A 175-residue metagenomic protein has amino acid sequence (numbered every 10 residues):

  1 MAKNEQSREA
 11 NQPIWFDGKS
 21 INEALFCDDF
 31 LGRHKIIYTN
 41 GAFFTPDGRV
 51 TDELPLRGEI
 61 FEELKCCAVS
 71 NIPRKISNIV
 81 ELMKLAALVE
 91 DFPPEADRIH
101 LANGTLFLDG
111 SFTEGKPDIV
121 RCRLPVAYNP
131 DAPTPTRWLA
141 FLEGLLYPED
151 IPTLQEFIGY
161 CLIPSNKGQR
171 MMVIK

Functional and structural regions predicted by a protein language model:
M1, M83, M171-M172: Detector for methionine-enriched segments
M1-A10, A42-I72: Short, small/acidic-rich helices and loops at N termini and domain boundaries of DNA replication/processing enzymes
N11, W15-I21, L25, V69-L106: Extended, Lys/Arg-enriched charged tracts that mediate electrostatic binding to polyanionic substrates
I14, I21, I36-I37, V50 (+7 more regions): Extended aliphatic helical segments
L31-L56, E95, I99-H100, T105-K175: P-loop NTPase catalytic core of nucleic-acid-dependent motor ATPases
G32-R33, C66-S70, L82-V89, G144 (+2 more regions): A structural signal for alpha-helix termini and helix-coil/disorder junctions
